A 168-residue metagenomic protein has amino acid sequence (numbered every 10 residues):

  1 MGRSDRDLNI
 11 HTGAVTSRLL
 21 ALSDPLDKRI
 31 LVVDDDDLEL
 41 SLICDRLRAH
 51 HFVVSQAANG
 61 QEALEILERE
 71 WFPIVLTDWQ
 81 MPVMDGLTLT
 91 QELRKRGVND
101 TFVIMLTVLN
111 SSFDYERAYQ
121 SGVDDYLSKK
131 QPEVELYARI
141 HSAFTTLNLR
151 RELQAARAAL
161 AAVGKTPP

Functional and structural regions predicted by a protein language model:
M1-R29, L147, R151-P168: Non-catalytic signal-transmission and effector/linker regions of two-component phosphorelay proteins
L31, Q56-I74: Acidic, metal-coordinating helix/loop segments flanking the phosphotransfer/catalytic sites of two-component signaling
S41-A49: Charged docking surfaces used in two-component/phosphorelay signaling
M81: Receiver (REC) domain active-site loop signature in two-component systems and cognate sites in sensor histidine kinases
F113, K130-I140, F144, N148: C-terminal output helix
